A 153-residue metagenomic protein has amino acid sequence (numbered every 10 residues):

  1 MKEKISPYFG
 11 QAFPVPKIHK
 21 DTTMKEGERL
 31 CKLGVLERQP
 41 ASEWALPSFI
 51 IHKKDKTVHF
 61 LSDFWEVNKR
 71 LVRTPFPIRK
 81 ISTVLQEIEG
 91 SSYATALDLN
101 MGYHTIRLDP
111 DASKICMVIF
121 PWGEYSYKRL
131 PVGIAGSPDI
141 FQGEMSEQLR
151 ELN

Functional and structural regions predicted by a protein language model:
M1-N153: Retroelement reverse transcriptase polymerase core
